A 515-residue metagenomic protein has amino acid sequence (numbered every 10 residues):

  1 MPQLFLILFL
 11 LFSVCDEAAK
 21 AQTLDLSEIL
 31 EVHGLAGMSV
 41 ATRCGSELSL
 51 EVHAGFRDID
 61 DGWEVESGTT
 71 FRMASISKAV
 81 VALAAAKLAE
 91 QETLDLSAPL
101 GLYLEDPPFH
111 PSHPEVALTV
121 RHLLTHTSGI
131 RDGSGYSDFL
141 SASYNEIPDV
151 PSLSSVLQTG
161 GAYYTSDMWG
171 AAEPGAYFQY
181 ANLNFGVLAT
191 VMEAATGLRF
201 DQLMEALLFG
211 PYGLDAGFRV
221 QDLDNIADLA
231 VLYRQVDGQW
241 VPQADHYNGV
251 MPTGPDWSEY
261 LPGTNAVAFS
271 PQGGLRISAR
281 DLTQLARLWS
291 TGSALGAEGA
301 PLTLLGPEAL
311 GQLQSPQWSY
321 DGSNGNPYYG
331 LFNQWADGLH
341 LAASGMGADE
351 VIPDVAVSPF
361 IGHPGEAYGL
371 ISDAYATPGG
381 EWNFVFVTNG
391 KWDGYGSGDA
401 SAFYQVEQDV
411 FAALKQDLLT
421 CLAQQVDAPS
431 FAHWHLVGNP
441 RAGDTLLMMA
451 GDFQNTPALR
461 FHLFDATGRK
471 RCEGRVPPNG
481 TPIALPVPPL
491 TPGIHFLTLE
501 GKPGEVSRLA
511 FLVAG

Functional and structural regions predicted by a protein language model:
M1-Q22: Bacterial Sec-dependent N-terminal signal peptides
K20, P429-G515: C-terminal outer-membrane/trafficking sorting elements
T23-F71, D167: Short, conserved catalytic-motif segment at the N-terminal edge
V40, S46, T70-L100, F185-E193 (+2 more regions): Active-site SXXK
D58, S112-F360: Short, surface-exposed loop or secondary-structure junction motifs that flank catalytic or metal-binding residues
L96-P111, G210-Y212: Short, glycine/proline-biased beta-turn/loop segments that scaffold the active-site neighborhood
Q314-D321, G338-H340, M346-G347, P353 (+1 more regions): Short, gly/Ser/Thr-rich active-site loops of penicillin-recognizing serine hydrolases
H363-P364, I371-G394: Short, well-ordered beta-strand elements
